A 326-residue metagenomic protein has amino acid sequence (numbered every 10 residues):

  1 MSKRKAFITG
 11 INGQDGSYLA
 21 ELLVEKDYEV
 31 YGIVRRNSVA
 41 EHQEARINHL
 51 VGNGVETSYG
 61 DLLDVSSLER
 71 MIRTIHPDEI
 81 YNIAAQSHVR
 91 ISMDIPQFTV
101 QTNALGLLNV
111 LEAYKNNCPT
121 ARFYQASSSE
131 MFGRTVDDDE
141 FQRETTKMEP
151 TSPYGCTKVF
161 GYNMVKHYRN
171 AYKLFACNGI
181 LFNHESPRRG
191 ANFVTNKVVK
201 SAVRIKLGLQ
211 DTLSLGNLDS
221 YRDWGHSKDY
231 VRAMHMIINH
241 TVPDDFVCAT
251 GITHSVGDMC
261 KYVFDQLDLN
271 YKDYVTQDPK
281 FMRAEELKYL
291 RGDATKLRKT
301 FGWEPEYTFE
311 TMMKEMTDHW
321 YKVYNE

Functional and structural regions predicted by a protein language model:
M1-H184, P305-Y307, H319: N-terminal Rossmann-like NAD(P)+-binding domain of SDR-like oxidoreductases, especially those catalyzing
Q14, L63, D94, T102-L105 (+9 more regions): Residue-level signal for the nucleotide or nucleotide-sugar donor/cofactor binding architecture
I95, A113, N117, S201-G208 (+3 more regions): Generic structural signal for alpha-helix termini and adjacent loop/cap motifs
T135-F141, P153, V159, N163-N239 (+2 more regions): NAD(P)-dependent short-chain dehydrogenase/reductase
L213, N217, D244-F246, H254-K261 (+2 more regions): C-terminal "lid/loop" region of Rossmann-like NAD(P)-dependent oxidoreductases
Y230, M234, C248, M259 (+2 more regions): Non-catalytic, hydrophobic alpha-helical segments
R291-E326: C-terminal amphipathic/interface module of NAD(P)-dependent oxidoreductases and related NAD-binding regulators
